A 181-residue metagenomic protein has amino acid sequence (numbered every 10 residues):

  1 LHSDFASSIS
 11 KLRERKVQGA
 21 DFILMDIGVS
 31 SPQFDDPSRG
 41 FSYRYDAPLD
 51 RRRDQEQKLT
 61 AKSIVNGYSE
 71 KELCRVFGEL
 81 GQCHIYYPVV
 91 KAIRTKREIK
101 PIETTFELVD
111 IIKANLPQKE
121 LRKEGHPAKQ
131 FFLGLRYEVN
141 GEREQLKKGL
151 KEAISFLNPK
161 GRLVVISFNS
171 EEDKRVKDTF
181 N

Functional and structural regions predicted by a protein language model:
L1-N181: S-adenosyl-L-methionine-dependent methyltransferase catalytic core, i.e., the SAM/SAH-binding region
